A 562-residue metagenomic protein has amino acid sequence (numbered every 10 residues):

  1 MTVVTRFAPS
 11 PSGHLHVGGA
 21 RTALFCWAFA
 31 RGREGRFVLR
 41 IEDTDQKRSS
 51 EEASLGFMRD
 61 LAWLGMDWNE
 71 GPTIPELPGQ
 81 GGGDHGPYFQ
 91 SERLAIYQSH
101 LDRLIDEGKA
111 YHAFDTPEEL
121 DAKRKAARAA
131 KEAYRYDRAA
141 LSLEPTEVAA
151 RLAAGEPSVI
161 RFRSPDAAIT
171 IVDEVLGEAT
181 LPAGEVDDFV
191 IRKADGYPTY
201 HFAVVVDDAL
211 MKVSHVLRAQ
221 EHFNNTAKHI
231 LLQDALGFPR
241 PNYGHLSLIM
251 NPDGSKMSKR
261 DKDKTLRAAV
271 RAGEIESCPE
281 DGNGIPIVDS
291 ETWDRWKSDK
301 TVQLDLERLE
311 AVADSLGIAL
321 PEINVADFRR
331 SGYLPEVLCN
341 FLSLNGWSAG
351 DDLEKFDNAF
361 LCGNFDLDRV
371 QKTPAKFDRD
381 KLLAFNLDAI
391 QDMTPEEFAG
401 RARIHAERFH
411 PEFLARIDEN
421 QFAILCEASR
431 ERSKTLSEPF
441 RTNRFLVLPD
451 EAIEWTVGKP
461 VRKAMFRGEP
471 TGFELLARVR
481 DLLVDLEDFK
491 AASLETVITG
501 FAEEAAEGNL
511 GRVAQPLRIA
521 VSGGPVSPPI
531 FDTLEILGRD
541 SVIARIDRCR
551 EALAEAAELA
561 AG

Functional and structural regions predicted by a protein language model:
M1-A129, D195, N224-F238: N-terminal Rossmann-like or analogous alpha/beta NTP/dinucleotide-binding catalytic cores that position adenine
C26, F57, L104, G108 (+8 more regions): Residue-level signal for inorganic ion chemistry
G35-F37, D207-K212, R260, S315-E322 (+6 more regions): Short acidic (Asp/Glu) and glycine-rich catalytic loops that position anionic groups and cofactors
Y88-Q90, A95, S247-K256, D368: Short, conserved secondary-structure transition motifs
R103, Y111-R271, C278-L306, A313 (+2 more regions): Active-site cores that bind ATP or allylic diphosphates and position pyrophosphate for catalysis
G273, P279-F413: A conserved active-site cap/scaffold subdomain adjacent to cofactor or substrate pockets
P395-A506: Small-residue-rich helix-loop
A491-L553, A560: Charged substrate- and nucleic-acid-binding regions of tRNA-handling and nucleotidyl-transfer enzymes, centered on
